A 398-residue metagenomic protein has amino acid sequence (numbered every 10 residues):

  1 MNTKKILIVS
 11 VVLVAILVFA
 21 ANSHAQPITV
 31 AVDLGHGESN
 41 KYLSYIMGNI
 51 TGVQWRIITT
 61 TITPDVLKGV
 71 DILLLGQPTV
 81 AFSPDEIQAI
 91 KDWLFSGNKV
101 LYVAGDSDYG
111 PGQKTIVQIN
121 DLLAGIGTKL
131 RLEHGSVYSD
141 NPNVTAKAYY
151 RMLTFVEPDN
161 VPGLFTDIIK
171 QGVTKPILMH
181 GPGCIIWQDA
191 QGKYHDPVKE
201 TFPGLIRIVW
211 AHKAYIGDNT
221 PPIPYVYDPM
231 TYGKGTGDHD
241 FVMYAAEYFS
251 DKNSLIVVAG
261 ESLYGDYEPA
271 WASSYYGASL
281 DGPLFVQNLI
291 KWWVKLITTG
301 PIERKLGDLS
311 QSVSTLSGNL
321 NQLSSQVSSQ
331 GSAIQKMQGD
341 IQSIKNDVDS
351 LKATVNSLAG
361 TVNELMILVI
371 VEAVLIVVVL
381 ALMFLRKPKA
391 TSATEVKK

Functional and structural regions predicted by a protein language model:
M1-T3, L358-G360: Short, Lys/Arg-rich N-terminal segment immediately upstream of the first membrane anchor
N2-I28: Hydrophobic secretory-pathway targeting helix
L7-I8, W210, K389: Sequence-pattern detector for short linear motifs and compositional/periodic biases rather than a specific fold
A21-L358: Short, surface-exposed patches at the edges or C-terminal ends of soluble domains, predominantly
W292, A359-A390: Single-pass membrane-anchoring alpha-helices
I341, V348, L382-M383, A393: General helical secondary-structure elements
K389-K398: Cytoplasmic C-terminal tails of single-pass
